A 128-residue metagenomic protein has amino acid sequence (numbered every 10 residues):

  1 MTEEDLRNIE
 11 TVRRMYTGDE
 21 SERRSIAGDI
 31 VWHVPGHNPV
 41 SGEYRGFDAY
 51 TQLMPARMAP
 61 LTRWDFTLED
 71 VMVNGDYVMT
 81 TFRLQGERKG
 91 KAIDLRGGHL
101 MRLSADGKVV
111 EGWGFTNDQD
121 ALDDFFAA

Functional and structural regions predicted by a protein language model:
M1-A128: C-terminal and inter-domain tail/linker signature
